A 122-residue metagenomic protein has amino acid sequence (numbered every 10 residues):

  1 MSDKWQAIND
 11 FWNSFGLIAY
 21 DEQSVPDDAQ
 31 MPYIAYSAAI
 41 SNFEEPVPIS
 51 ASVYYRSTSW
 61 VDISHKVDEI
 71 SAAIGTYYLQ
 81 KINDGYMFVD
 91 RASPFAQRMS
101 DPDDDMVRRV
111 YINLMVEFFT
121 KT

Functional and structural regions predicted by a protein language model:
M1-Q23, D27-D28, A35-T122: Charged, amphipathic alpha-helical segments and their flanking helix caps
